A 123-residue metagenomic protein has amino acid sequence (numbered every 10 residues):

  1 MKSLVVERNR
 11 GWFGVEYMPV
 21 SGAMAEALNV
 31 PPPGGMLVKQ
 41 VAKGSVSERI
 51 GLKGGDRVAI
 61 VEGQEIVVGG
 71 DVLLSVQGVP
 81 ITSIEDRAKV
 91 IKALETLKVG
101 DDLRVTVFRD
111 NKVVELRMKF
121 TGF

Functional and structural regions predicted by a protein language model:
M1-F123: C-terminal recognition in membrane/secretory proteostasis and scaffolding
